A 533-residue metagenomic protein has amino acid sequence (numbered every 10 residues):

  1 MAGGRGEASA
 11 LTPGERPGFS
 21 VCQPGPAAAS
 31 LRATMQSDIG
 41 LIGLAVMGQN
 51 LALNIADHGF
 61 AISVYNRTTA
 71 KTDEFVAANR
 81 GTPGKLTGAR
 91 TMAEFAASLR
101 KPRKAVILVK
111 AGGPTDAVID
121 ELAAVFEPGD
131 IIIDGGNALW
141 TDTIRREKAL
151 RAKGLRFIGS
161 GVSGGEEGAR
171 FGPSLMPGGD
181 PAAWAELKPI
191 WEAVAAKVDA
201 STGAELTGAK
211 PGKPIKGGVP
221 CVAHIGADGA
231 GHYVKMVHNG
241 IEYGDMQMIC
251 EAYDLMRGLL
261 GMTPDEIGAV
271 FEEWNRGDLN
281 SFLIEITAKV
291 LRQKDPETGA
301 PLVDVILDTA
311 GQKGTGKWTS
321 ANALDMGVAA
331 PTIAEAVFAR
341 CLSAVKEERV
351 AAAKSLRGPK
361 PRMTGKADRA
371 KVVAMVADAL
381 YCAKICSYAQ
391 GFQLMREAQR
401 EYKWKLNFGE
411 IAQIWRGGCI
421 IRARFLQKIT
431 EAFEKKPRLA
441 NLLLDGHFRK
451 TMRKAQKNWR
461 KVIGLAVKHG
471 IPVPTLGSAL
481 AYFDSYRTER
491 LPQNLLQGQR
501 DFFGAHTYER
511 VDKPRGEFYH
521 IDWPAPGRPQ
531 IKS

Functional and structural regions predicted by a protein language model:
L31-R103, F126-G129, G165-R170: NAD(P)+-binding Rossmann beta1-loop-alpha1 motif at the extreme N-terminus of oxidoreductases
I39, A105, D116-D120, I133 (+4 more regions): Rossmann-fold dinucleotide-binding core
G88-R90, D134, R156-S160, C221-I225 (+2 more regions): General beta-strand structural signal in soluble alpha/beta enzymes
G229-H232, R257-D265, A269, G277-E348 (+2 more regions): Interdomain hinge/lid region at the active-site interface of Rossmann-like NAD(P)-dependent oxidoreductases
E273-W274, Q399-A432: Small-residue-rich helix-loop
R453, N458-S533: C-terminal amphipathic alpha-helical interaction region
